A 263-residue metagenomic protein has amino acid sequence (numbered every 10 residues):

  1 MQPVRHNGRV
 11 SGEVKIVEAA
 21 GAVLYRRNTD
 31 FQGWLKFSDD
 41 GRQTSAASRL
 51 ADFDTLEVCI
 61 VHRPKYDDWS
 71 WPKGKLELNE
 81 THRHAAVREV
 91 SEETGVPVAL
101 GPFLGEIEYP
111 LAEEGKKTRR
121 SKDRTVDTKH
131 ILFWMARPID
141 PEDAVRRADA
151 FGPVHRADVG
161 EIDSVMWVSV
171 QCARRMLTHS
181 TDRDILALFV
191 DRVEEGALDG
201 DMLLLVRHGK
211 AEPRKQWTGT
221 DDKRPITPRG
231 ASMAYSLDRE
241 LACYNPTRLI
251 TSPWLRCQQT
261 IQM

Functional and structural regions predicted by a protein language model:
Q2-W71, L203-H208: N-terminal strand-loop-strand
K15-V17, F53, V126-K129, G160 (+1 more regions): A generic fold-level signal
Y66, E106, E212: Active-site loop signature of alpha/beta-hydrolase-fold enzymes
S70-G74, E113-K116, K215-T220: Short acidic, glycine/proline-rich loop/turn micro-motifs
P72-K73, E80, T251-P253: Short His-Asn-centered micro-motif
L76-H179: Unchanged
V168-A197: Short, structured interface segments
G200-M263: Active-site-proximal alpha-helix that buttresses catalytic centers in soluble enzyme cores
